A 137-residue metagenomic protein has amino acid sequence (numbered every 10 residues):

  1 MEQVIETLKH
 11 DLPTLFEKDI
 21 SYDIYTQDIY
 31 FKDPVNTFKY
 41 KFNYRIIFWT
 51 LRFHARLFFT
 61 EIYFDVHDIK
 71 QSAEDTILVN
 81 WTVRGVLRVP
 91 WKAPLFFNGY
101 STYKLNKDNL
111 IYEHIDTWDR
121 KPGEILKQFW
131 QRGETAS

Functional and structural regions predicted by a protein language model:
M1-S137: C-terminal and inter-domain tail/linker signature
